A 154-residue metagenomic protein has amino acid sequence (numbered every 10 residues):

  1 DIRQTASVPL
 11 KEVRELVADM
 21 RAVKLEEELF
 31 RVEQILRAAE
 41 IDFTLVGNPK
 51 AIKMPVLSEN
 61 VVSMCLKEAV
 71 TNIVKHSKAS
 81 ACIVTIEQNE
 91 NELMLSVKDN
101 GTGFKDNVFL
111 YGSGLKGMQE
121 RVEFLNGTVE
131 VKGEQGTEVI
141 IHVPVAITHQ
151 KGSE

Functional and structural regions predicted by a protein language model:
D1-T44: DHp/HisKA dimerization-phosphotransfer hairpin of two-component histidine kinases
F43-A51, Q88, G133: Heptad-repeat coiled-coil segments of the DHp/HisKA dimerization-phosphoacceptor module
L45-K67: Conserved short strand/loop->alpha-helix "switch" segment adjacent to the catalytic nucleotide/phosphoryl-transfer site
E59-C82: Conserved ATP-binding N-box helix of the HATPase_c
A81-M94: Short beta-strand/loop element within the Bergerat-fold HATPase_c
D99: Acidic ATP/Mg2+-coordinating residue in the GHKL
T102-G103: Glycine-rich G1-box
N107-Q135, I140: ATP phosphate-binding glycine-rich loop and adjacent ATP-lid/helix-beta elements within ATP-binding kinase/ATPase
